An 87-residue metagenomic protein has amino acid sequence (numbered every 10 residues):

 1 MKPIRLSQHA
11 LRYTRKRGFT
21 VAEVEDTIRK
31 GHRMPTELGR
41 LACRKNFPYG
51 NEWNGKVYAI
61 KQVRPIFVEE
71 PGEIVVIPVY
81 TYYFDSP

Functional and structural regions predicted by a protein language model:
M1-P87: Ribonuclease/tRNase effector modules and their secretory precursors
